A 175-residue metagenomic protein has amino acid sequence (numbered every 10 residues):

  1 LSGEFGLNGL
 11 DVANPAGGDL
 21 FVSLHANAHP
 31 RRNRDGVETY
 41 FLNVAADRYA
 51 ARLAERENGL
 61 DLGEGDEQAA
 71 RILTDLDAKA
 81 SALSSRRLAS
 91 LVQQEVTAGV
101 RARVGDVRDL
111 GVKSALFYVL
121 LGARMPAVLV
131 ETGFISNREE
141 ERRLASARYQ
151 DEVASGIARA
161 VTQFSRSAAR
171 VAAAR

Functional and structural regions predicted by a protein language model:
L1-R175: Active-site-proximal helix/loop segments of hydrolytic enzymes
